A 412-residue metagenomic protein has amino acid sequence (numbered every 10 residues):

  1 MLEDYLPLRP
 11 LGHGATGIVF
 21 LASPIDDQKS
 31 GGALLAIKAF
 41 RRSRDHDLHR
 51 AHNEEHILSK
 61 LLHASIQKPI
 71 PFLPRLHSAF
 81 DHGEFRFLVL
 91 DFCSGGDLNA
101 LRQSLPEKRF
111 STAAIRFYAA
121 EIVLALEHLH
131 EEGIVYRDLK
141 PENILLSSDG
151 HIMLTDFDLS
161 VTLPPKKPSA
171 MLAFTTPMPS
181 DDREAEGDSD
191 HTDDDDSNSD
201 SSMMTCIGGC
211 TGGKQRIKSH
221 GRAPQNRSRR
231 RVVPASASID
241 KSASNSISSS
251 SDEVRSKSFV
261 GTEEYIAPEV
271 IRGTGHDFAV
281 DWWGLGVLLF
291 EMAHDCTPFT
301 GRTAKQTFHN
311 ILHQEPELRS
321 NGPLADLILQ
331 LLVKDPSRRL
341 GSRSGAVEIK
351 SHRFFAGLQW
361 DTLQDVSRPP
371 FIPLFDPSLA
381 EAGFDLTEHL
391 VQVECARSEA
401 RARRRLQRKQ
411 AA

Functional and structural regions predicted by a protein language model:
L8-A15, V19: Protein kinase glycine-rich loop
I18-S43: Glycine-rich ATP phosphate-binding loop
A39-Q67: The N-lobe alphaC helix and its flanking beta3-alphaC-beta4 segment of protein kinase-like domains, centered on
P74, G83-D91, N99-A100: A conserved loop-to-beta-strand element in the N-lobe of protein kinase catalytic cores that borders the ATP-binding
S78-A79: A short, aromatic-enriched beta-strand patch in the conserved N-lobe beta-sheet of the protein kinase catalytic domain
Y118-A119: Activation segment signature within eukaryotic-like protein kinase domains
A170-A237, K241, S342-A412: C-terminal regulatory tails of eukaryotic serine/threonine kinases
